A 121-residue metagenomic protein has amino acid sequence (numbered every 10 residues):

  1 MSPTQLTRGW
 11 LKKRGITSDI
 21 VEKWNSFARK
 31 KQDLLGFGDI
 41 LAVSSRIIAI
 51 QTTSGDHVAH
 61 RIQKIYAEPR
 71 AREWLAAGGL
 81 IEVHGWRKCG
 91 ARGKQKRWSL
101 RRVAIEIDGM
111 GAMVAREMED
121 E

Functional and structural regions predicted by a protein language model:
M1-E121: Catalytic phosphate/metal-binding cores of nucleic-acid and nucleotide-processing enzymes, i.e., regions that mediate
